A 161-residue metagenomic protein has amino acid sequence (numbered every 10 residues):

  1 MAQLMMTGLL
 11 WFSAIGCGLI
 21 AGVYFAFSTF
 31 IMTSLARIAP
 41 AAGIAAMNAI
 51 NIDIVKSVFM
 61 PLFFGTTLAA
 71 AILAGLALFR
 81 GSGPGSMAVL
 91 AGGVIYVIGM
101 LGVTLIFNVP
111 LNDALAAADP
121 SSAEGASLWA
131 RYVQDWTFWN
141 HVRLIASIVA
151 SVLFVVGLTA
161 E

Functional and structural regions predicted by a protein language model:
Q3-G18, G75-G99: Interfacial segments of alpha-helical transmembrane regions
T7-G8, L19-F64, P110-Q134: Interfacial loop at the N-terminal end of multi-pass membrane proteins
G18, A71, I98, V152-V155: Hydrophobic residues within the alpha-helical transmembrane core of Major Facilitator Superfamily
T29-I31, M47-N51, L68-R80, V103-F107: Membrane-helix exit/interface motif
P61, Y132-I148: Hydrophobic alpha-helical transmembrane segments
F63-L73, L144-S151: Core segments of transmembrane alpha-helices that mediate helix-helix packing or line hydrophobic substrate/ligand
A91-D113: Hydrophobic alpha-helical transmembrane segments of integral membrane proteins
G157-E161: Juxtamembrane boundary at the C-terminal end of a transmembrane helix
